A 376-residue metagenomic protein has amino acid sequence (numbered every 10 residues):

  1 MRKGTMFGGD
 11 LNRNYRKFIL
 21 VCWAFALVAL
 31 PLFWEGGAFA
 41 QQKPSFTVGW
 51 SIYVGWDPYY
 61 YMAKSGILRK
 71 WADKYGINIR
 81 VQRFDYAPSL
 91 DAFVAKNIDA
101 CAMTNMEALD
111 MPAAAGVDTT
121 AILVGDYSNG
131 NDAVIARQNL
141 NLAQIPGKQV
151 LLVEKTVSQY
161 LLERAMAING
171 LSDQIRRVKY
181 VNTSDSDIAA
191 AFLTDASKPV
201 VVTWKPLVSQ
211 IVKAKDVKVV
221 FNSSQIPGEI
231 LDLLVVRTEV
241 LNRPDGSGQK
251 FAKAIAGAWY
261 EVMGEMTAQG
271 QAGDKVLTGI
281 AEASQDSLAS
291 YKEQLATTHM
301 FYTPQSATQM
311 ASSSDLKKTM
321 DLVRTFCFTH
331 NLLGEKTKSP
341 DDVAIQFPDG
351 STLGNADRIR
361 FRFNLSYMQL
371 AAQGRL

Functional and structural regions predicted by a protein language model:
M1-R16: N-terminal secretory signal peptides that target proteins for export/translocation
I19-L32: Bacterial N-terminal signal peptides
Q41-D185, A191-K205, V220-N222, G228: Short, glycine-/small- and polar/acidic-enriched structural segments that line small-molecule recognition paths
E107, Q174-R177, V181, S186-Q285: Pocket-lining segment of extracytoplasmic ligand-binding domains
N242-T337: Secondary-structure end/capping motifs
D321-L376: Conserved C-terminal helix/tail region of periplasmic/extracytoplasmic solute-binding proteins
